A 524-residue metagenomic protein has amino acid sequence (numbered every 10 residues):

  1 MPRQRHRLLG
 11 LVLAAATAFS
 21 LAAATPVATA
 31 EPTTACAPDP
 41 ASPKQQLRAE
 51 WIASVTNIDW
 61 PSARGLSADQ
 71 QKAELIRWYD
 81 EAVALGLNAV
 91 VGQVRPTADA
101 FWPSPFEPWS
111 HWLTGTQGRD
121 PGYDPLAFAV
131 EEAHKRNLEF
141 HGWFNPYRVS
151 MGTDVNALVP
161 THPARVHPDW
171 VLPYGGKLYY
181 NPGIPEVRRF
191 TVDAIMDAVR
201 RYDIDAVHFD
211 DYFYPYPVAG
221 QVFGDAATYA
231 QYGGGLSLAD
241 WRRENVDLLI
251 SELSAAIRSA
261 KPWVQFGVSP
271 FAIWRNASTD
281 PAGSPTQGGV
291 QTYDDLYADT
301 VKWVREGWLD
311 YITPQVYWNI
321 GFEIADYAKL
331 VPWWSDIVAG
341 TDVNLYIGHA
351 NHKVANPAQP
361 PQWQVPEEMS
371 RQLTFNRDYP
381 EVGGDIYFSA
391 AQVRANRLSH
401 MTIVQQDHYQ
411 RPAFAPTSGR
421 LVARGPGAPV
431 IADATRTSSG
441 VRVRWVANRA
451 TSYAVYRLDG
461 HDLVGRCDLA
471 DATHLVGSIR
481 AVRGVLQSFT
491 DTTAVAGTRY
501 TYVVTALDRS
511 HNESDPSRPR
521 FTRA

Functional and structural regions predicted by a protein language model:
P2-E31: Secretory targeting and sorting signals
K44-L47, A53-A73, G142, Y147-R201 (+1 more regions): Active-site-adjacent "subsite" loops/lids of carbohydrate-active enzymes
L85-P121: Aromatic-lined carbohydrate-binding/catalytic grooves of carbohydrate-active enzymes
N88, R95, R136, R165-W308 (+1 more regions): Polysaccharide-binding and catalytic clefts of secreted carbohydrate-active enzymes
Y297-V301, R305-E323, I337-L421: Substrate-binding cleft of secreted/luminal carbohydrate-active enzymes
V404-A450, A496, H511-A524: Pro/Thr/Ser/Gly-rich low-complexity, intrinsically disordered linker/stalk tracts
A454-G497: Recognizes extended acidic, P/S/T-rich segments that occur within or adjacent to Ig-like beta-sandwich modules
D491-E513: Beta-strand-rich modules
